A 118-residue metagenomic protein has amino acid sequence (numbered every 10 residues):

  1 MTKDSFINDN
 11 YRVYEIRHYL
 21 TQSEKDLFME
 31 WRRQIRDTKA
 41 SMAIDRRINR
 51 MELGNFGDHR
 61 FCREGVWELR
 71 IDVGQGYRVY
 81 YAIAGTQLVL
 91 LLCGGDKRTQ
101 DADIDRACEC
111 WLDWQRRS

Functional and structural regions predicted by a protein language model:
M1-G76, G85-V89, D96-S118: Basic, Lys/Arg-enriched alpha-helical interface segments
